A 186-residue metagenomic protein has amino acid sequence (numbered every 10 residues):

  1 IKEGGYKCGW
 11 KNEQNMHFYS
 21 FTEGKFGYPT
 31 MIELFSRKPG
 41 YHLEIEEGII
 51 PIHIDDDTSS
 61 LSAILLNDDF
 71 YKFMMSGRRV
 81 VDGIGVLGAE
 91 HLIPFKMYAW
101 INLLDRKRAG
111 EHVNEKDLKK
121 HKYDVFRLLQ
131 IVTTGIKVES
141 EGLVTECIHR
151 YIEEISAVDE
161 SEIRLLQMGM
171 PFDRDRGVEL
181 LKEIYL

Functional and structural regions predicted by a protein language model:
I1-L186: Compositionally biased terminal segments of proteins
